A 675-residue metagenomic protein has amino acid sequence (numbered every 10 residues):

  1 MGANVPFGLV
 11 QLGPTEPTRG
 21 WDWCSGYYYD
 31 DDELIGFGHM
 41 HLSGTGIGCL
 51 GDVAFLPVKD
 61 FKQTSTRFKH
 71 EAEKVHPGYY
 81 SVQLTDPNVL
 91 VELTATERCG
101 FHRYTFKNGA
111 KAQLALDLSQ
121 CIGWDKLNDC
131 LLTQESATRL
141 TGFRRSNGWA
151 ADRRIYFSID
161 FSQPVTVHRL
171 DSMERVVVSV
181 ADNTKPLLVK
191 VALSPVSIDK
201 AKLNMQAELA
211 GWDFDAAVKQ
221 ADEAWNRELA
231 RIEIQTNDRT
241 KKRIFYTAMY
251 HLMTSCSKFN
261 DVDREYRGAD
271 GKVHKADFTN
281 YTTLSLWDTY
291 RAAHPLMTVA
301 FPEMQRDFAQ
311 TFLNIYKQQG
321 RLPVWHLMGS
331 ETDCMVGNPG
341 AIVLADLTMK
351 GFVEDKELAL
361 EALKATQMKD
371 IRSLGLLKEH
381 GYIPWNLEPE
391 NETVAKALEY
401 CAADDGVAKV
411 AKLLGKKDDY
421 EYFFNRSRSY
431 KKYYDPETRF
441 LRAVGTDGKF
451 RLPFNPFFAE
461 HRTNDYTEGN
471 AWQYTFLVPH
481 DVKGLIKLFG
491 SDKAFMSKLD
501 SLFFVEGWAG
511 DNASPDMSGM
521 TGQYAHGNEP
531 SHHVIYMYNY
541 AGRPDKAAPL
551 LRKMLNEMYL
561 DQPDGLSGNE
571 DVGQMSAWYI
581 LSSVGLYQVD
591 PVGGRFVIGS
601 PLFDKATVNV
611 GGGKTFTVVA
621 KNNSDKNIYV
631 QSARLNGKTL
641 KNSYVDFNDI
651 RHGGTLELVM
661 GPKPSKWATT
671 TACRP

Functional and structural regions predicted by a protein language model:
M1-I342, D346-L398, G406, A411-K432 (+7 more regions): Accessory carbohydrate-recognition regions in carbohydrate-active enzymes
A403: ATP-dependent phospho-/nucleotidyl transfer catalytic cores
A620: Conserved catalytic core of nucleotide polymerization and phosphodiester-bond processing enzymes
